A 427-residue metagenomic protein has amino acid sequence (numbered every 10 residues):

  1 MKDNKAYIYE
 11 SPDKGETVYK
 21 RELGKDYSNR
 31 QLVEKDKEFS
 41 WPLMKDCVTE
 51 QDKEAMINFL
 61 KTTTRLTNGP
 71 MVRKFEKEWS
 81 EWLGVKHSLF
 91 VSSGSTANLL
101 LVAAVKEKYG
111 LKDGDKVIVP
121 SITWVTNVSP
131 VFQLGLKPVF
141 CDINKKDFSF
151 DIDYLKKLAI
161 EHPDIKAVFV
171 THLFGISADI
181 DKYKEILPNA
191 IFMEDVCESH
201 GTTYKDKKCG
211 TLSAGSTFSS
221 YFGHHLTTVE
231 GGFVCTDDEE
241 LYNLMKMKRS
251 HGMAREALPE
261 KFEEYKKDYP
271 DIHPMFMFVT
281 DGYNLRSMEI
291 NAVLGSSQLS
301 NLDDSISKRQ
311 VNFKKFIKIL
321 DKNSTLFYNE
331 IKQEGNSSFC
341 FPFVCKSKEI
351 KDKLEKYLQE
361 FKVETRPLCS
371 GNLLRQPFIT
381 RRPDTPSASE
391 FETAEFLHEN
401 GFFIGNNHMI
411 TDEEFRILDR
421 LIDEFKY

Functional and structural regions predicted by a protein language model:
G15-E16, E22-Q31: Catalytic phosphate/metal-binding cores of nucleic-acid and nucleotide-processing enzymes, i.e., regions that mediate
K37-R65, M277-V279, G405: N-terminal "arm"/small-domain region of PLP-dependent enzymes with the aminotransferase-like
D46, P70-K77, V85-L89, G94 (+8 more regions): PLP-dependent aminotransferase class I/II
T64-K116, P130-F132, F140: Phosphate-binding glycine-rich loop
V102-I160: Conserved PLP-anchoring active-site segment centered on the Schiff-base-forming lysine
I118, V139, I191-M193, T217 (+2 more regions): Structural detector of well-ordered beta-strand residues that form the stable sheet scaffold of enzyme domains
K146-T228, F233-C235, E239-N243: Active-site phosphate-binding strand-loop segment of PLP-dependent enzymes
